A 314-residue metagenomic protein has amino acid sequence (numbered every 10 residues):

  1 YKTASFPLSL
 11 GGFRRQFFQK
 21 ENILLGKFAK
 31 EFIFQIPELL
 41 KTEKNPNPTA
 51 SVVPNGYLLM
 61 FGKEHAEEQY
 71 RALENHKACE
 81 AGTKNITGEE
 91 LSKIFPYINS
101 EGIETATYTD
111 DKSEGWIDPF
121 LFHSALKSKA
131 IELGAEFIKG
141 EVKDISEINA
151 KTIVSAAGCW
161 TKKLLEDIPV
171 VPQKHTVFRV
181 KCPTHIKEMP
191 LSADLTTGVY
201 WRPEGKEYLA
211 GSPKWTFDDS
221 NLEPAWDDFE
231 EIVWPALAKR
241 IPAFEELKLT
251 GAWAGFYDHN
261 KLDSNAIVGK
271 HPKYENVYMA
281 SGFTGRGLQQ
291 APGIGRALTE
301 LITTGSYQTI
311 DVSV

Functional and structural regions predicted by a protein language model:
K2-T3, A150-P190: Central helical "cap/lid" subdomain
L10-I94, G198-Y200, L237: Dinucleotide-binding Rossmann-like beta1-alpha1 core, especially the glycine-rich loop that anchors the ADP
G12, F18, E114-W116, Y257-D258 (+1 more regions): Glycine-rich phosphate/pyrophosphate-binding beta-alpha loops
L24-K27, L59-E68, Y108-S128, E223-F229: Short beta-strand to alpha-helix junction loop
P48, C182-N276: Active-site lid/adjacent beta-loop-alpha segment flanking the redox-cofactor pocket in flavoenzymes
V52-P54, V170-H175, P242-A254, T309: A short coil-to-beta-strand element that immediately follows conserved catalytic motifs
T109-T152, A156: Helical element adjacent to the flavin cofactor pocket in flavoenzyme catalytic cores
P272-V314: C-terminal lid/capping helical subdomain adjacent to the catalytic/cofactor pocket in oxidative enzymes
